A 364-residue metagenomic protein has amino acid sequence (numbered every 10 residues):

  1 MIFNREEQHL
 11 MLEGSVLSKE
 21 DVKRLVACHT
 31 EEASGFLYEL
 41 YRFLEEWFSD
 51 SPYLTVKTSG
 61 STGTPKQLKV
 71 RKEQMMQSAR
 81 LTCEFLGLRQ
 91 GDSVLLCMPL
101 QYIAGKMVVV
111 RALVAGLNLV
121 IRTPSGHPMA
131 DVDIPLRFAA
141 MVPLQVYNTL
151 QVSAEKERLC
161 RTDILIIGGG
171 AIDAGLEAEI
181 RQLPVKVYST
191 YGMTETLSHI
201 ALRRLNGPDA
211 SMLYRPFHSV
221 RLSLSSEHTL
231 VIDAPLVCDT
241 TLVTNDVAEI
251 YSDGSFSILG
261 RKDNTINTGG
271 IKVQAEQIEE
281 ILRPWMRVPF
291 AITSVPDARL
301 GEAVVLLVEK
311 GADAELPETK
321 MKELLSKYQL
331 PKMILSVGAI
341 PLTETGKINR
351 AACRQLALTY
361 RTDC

Functional and structural regions predicted by a protein language model:
E39-V56, Q90-S93: Conserved pre-ATP/AMP-binding loop-to-beta segment of ANL
Y53-R80, G87: Conserved AMP-binding A3 loop
R71-Q77, S93-N148: AMP-binding/adenylate-forming
V152-G207: Gly/Ser/Thr-rich phosphate-binding loop
V185-S226, C238-D239, C364: Conserved ATP-binding loop and adjacent catalytic segment of the adenylate-forming AMP-binding
R221-V243, V247-E249, S255, E309: AMP-binding/adenylate-forming core of the ANL superfamily
V247-Q329: AMP-binding/adenylate-forming catalytic core of the ANL superfamily
V305-L307, K320-C364: Conserved C-terminal "lid"/linker of ANL adenylate-forming enzymes
